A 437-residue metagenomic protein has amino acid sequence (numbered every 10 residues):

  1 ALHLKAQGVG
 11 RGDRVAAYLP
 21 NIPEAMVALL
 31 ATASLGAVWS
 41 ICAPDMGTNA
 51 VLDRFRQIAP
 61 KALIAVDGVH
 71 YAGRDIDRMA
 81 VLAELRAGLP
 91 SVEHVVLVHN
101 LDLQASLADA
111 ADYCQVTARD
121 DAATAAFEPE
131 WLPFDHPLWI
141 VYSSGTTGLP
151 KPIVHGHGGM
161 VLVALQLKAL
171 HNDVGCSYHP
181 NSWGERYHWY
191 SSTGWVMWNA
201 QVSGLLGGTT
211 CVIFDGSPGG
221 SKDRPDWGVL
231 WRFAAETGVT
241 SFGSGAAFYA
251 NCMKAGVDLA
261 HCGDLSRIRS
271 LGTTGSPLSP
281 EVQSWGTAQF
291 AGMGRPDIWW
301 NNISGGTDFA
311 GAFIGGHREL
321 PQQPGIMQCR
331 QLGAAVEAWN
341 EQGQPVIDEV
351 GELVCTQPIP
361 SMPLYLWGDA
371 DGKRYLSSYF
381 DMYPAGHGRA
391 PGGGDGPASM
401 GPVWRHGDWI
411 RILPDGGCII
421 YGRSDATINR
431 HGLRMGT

Functional and structural regions predicted by a protein language model:
H3-M46, A50-L52, H188-S191, R434: Conserved AMP-binding/adenylate-forming
L19-P20, S40-Q57, G68-R78, G159 (+4 more regions): ATP-dependent adenylate-forming carboxylate-activation enzymes
A59-L63, A80-V95, H179-N181, E185-Y187 (+3 more regions): Conserved helix-loop-beta element of the AMP-binding
A65-F134, A255-G256: ANL superfamily adenylate-forming
E130-L132, L138-L162: Conserved AMP-binding A3 loop
G159-R186, T193-T240, A255-G256: Conserved AMP-binding/adenylation subdomain of ANL enzymes
T209, V239-S244, M253-Q322, A335: Gly/Ser/Thr-rich phosphate-binding loop
P345-I347, V354-R434: Conserved ATP-binding/catalytic segment of the ANL
